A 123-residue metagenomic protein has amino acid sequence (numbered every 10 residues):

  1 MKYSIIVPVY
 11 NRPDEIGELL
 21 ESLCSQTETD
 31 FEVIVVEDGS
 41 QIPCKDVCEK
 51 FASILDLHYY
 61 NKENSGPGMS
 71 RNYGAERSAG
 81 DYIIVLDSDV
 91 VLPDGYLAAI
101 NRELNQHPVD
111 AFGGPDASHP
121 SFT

Functional and structural regions predicted by a protein language model:
M1-S25: N-proximal low-complexity "stem/linker" segments adjacent to membrane-targeting elements
V9-G17, E37, Q41, P93-D94: A structural helix-start
N11, L23, D38-S40, S65 (+1 more regions): Conserved short acidic donor-positioning loop in nucleotide-sugar-dependent glycosyltransferases
L20-E21, K45, N72, G80 (+1 more regions): Short alpha-helix within the catalytic core of nucleotide-sugar-dependent glycosyltransferases
L20-N61: Acidic donor-binding segment of Leloir-type glycosyltransferases
K62-S78: Glycine-rich, basic loop-to-helix element that forms the pyrophosphate-binding segment of sugar-nucleotide handling
I83: Short aromatic/hydrophobic "clamp" motif used to bind/position activated sugar donors
G95-T123: Conserved donor NDP-sugar-binding/catalytic core segment of glycosyltransferases
